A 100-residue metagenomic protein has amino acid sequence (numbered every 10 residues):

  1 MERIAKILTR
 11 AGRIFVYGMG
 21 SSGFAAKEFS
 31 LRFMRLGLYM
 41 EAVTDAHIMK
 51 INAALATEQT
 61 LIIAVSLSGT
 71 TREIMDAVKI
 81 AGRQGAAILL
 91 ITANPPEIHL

Functional and structural regions predicted by a protein language model:
M1-R10: A short, well-structured juxtamembrane/interface segment
R10-L100: Glycine-rich phosphate-binding loops that contact phosphosugars or nucleotide phosphates
